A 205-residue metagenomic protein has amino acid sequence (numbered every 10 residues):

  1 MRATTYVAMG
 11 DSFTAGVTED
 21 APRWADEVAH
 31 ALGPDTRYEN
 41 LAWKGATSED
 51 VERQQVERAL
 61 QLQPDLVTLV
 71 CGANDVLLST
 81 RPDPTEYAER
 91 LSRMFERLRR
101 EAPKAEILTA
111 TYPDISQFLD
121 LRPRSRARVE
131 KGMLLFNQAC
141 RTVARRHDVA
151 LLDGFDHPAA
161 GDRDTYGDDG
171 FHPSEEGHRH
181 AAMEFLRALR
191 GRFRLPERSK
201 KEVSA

Functional and structural regions predicted by a protein language model:
M1-K44, Q54-Q63: Serine-esterase "nucleophile elbow" of acetyl-processing enzymes
V17-T18, E49, L78: Short N-terminal helix/helix-N-cap motif within the alpha/beta-hydrolase-1
A21-W24, S48, M133-F136: Conserved donor sugar-nucleotide recognition element shared by glycan-biosynthetic enzymes
W43-S48, R128-V129: Short, flexible loop segments at the rims of nucleotide/cofactor-binding pockets, characterized by
R53-V203: Alpha-helical cap/lid subdomain in secreted, periplasmic, or secretory-pathway luminal O-acyl-processing enzymes
